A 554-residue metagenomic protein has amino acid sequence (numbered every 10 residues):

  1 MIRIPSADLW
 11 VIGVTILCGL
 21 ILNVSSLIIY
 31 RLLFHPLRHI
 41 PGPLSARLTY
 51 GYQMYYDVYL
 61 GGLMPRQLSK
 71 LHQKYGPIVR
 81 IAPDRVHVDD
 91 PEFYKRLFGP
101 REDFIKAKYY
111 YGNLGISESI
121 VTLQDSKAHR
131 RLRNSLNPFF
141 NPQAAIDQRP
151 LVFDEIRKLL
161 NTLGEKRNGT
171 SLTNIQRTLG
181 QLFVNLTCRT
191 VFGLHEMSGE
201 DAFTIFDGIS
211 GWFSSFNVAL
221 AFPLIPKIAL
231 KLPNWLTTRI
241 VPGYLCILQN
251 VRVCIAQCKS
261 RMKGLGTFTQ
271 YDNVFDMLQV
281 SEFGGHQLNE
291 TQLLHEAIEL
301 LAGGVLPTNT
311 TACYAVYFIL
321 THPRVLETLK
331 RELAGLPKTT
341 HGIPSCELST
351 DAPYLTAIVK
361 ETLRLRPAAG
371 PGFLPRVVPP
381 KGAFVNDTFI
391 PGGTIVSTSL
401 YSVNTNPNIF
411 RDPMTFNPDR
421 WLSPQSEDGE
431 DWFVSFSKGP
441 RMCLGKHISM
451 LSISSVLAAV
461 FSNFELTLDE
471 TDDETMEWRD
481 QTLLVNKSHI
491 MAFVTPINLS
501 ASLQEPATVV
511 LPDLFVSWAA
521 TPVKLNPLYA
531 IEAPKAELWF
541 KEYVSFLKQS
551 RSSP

Functional and structural regions predicted by a protein language model:
M1-A7, L483-P554: C-terminal helix/juxtamembrane-tail motif
I2-R131, I146, F153-K158, T162 (+9 more regions): N-terminal membrane-proximal hinge/A-helix region immediately C-terminal to the signal-anchor transmembrane segment
I105-G115, D147-A312: Cytochrome P450 heme-thiolate monooxygenase catalytic core
R149, F153, T204-S210, T267-D272 (+7 more regions): Cytochrome P450 I-helix active-site segment
M197, P323-V325, D428-G429, K446-N486: Cytochrome P450 heme-binding "Cys pocket" and the immediately downstream C-terminal segment
P307-L320, V456: Short, small-residue alpha-helix embedded
T398-Q425: Conserved cytochrome P450 K-helix/beta-meander segment immediately N-terminal to the heme-binding cysteine loop
